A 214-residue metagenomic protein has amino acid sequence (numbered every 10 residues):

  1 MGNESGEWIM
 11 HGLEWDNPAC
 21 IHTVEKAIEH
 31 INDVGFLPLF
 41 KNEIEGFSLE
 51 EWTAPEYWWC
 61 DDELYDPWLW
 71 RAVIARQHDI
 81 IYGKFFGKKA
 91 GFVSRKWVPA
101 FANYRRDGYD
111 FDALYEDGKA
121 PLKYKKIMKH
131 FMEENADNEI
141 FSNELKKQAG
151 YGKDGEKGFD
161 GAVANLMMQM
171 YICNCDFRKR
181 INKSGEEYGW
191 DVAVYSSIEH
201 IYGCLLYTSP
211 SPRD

Functional and structural regions predicted by a protein language model:
M1-G189: Eukaryotic partner-binding/assembly regions in large regulatory complexes
G185-L206: Nucleic-acid-contacting surfaces of polymerase cores and analogous helical-repeat interfaces
Y207-D214: Conserved small/polar residues in nucleotide/adenosyl-binding loops
